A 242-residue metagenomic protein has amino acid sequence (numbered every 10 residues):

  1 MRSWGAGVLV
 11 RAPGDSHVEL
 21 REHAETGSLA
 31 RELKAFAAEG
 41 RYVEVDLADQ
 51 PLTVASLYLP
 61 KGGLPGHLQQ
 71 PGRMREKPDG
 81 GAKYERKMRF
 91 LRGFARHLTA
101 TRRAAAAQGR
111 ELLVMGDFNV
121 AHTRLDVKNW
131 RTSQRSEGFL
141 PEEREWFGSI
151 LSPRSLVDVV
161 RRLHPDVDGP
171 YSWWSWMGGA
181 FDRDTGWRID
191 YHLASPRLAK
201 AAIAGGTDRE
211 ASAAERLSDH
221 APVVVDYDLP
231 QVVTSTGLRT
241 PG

Functional and structural regions predicted by a protein language model:
M1-H67: Structured beta-strand-rich core segments of catalytic domains in phosphoester-bond hydrolases
S3-W4, E39, P51, G109 (+3 more regions): A structure-centric signal for secondary-structure junctions around beta-strands
V18-A30, T123-G242: Metal-dependent phosphoester-hydrolase catalytic domains
E25-A35, L59-A95, R131-S136: Surface-exposed cleft-lining segments at the edges of enzyme active sites
V54, H97-R124, V159, L193 (+2 more regions): Active-site beta-strand/loop signature of hydrolases that rely on acidic residues for catalysis
Y58-P60, N119-A121, H164-P165: Catalytic metal-binding/acid-base residues of hydrolase active sites
F90, F94, V114, E143-W146 (+1 more regions): Amphipathic alpha-helical interface surfaces
G93-A104, W146-I150: Catalytic-core regions built around general acid/base machinery
